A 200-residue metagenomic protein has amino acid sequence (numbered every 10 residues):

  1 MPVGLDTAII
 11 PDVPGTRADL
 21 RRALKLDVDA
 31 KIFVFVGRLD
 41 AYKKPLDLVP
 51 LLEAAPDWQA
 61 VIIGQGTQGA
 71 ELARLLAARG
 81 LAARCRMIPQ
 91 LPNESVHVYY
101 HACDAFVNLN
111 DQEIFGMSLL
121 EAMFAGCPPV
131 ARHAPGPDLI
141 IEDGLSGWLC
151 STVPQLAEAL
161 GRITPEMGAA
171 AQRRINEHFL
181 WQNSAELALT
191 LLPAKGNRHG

Functional and structural regions predicted by a protein language model:
M1-T16: Donor nucleotide-sugar binding/catalytic pocket of nucleotide-sugar-dependent glycosyltransferases
D27-K43, V49-E53: Conserved donor-binding/catalytic core segment of Leloir-type glycosyltransferases
A73-L91: Nucleotide-activated donor-binding/catalytic signature segment of Leloir-type glycosyltransferases, i.e., the conserved
Q90-L91, V98-C103: Short alpha-helical donor nucleotide-sugar binding micro-motif in glycosyltransferases
D111: Aromatic "clamp/platform" in nucleotide-sugar-dependent glycosyltransferases that forms part of the donor/acceptor
P128-A131: Short hydrophobic beta-strand element within catalytic cores of glycosyltransferases and related nucleotide-activated
E142-G144, W148-P154, L160-T164: Conserved acidic donor-binding segment of nucleotide-sugar-dependent glycosyltransferases
P165-W181: A short, well-ordered alpha-helix in the C-terminal region of glycosyltransferases
